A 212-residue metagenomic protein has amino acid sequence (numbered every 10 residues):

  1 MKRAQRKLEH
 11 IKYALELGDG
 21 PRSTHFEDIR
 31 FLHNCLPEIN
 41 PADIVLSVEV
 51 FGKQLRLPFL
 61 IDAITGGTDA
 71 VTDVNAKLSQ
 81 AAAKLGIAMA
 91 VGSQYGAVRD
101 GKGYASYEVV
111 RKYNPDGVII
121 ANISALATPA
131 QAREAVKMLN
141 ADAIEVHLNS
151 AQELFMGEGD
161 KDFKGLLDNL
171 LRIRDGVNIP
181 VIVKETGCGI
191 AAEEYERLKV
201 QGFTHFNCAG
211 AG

Functional and structural regions predicted by a protein language model:
M1-F51, L55: An N-cap/entry alpha-helix motif that binds or orients negatively charged groups
V45-S47, A105, T128-A132: Short alpha-helical segments and helix-capping/turn motifs at coil-helix boundaries
L46-V48, S106-E108, D168, E193: A generic local structural motif
V50-A97: Active-site cofactor/substrate anionic-group-binding motifs, chiefly glycine- and Lys/Arg-rich phosphate-binding loops
T72-D73, G101, M156-D160: Short, solvent-exposed loop/turn segments at secondary-structure boundaries
D73-S79, G103-S106, A135: "Short basic amphipathic alpha-helical interaction patches in structured regions
S79-K84, K112-I120, A125-G212: Alpha/beta enzyme core
G86-I123: A gly/proline- and charged-residue-enriched helix-loop-helix capping module
